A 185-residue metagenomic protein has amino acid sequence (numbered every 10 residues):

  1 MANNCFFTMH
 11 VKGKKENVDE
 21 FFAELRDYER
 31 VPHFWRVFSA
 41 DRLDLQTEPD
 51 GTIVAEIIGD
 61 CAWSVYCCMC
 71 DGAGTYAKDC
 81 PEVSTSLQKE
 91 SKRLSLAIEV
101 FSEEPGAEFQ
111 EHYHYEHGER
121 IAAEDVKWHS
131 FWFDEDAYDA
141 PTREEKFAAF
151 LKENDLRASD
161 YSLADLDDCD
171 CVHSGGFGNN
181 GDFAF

Functional and structural regions predicted by a protein language model:
M1-E29, G176-F185: Short, extreme N-terminal segment that most often corresponds to the first beta-strand
R36-F185: Charged interaction segments
